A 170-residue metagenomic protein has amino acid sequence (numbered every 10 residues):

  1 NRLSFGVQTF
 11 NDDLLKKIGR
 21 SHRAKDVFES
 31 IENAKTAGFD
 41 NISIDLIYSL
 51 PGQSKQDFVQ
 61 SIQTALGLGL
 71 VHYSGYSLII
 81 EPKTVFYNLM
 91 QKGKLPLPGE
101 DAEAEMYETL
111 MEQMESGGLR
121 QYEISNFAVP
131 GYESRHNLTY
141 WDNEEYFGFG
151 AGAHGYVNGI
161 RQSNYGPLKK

Functional and structural regions predicted by a protein language model:
N1-K170: C-terminal scaffold of the Radical SAM
